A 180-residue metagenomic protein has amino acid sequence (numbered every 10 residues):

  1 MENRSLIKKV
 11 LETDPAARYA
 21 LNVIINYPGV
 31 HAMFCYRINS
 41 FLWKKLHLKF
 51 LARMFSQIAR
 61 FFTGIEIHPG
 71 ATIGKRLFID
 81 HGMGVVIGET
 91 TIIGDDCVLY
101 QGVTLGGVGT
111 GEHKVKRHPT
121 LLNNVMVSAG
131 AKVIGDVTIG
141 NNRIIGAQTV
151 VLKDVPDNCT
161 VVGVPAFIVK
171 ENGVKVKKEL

Functional and structural regions predicted by a protein language model:
M1-A59, T63, V174-L180: Terminal amphipathic alpha-helical/low-complexity segments used for targeting or macromolecular assembly
G29, L46, H68, G88 (+1 more regions): Residues at secondary-structure transition points
L51, F55, V98-Y100, G109-E112: Extended, non-globular alpha-helical segments
T63, H68-P69, G74-K75, D80-E89 (+10 more regions): Left-handed beta-helix
C159-K178: Conserved beta-strand-loop-alpha-helix hinge in the C-terminal portion of ABC ATPase nucleotide-binding domains
